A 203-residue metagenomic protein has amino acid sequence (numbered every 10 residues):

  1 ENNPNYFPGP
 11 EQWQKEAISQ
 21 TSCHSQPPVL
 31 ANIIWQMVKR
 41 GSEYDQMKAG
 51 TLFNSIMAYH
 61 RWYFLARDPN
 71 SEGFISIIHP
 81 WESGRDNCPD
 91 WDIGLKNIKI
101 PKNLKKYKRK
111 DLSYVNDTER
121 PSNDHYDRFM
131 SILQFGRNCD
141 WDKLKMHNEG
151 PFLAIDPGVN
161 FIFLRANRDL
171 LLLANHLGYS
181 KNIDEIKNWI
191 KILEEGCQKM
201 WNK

Functional and structural regions predicted by a protein language model:
E1-K203: Acidic, mature catalytic/reactive cores of soluble proteins
